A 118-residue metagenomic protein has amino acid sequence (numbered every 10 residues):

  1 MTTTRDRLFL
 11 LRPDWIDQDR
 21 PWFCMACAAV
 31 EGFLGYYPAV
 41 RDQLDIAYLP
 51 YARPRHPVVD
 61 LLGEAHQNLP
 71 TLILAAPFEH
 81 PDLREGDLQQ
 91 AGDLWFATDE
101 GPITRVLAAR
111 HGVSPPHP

Functional and structural regions predicted by a protein language model:
T2-P118: GST-like domain detector, emphasizing the conserved glutathione-binding G-site in the N-terminal thioredoxin-like
